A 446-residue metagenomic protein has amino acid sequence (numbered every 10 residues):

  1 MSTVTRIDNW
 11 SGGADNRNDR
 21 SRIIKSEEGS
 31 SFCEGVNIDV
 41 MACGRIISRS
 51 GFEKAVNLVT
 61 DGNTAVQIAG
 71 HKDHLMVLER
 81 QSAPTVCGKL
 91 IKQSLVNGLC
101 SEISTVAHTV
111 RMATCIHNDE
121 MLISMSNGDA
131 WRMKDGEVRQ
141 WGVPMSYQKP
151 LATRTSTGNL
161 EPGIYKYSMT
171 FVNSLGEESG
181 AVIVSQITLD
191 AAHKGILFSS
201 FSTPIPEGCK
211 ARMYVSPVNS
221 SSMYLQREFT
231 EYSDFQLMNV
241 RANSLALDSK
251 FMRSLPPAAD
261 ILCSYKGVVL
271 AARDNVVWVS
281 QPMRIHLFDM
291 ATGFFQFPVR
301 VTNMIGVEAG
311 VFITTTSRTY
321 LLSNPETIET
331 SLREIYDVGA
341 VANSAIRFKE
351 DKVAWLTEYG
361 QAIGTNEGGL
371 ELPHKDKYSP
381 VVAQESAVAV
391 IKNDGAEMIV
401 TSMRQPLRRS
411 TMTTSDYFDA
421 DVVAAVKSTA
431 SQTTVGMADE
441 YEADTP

Functional and structural regions predicted by a protein language model:
M1-C100, G128-A130, S168, V172-E177 (+4 more regions): N-terminal beta-propeller domains
S2-N16, D119-E120, F297-P446: Beta-sheet-dominated scaffold domains
N57-D61, I103-H108, M252-R253, G293-F297 (+2 more regions): Surface loop/turn motifs at the tips and blade-to-blade linkers of beta-strand repeat domains
A69-G70, V77-L78, P84, C115-I116 (+12 more regions): Residue-level signal for WD-repeat beta-propeller blades
N97-D119, S222-L225: Aromatic/His-enriched, Gly/Pro-containing loop or helix-boundary segments that lie immediately adjacent to catalytic
S101-V106, Q140-V143, A181, L225-E228 (+3 more regions): Beta-propeller fold detector
R111-G142: Hydrophobic or amphipathic alpha-helical targeting/insertion segments
M145-A258: Low-complexity, Ser/Thr/Pro-rich intrinsically disordered linker/stalk segments at domain junctions
